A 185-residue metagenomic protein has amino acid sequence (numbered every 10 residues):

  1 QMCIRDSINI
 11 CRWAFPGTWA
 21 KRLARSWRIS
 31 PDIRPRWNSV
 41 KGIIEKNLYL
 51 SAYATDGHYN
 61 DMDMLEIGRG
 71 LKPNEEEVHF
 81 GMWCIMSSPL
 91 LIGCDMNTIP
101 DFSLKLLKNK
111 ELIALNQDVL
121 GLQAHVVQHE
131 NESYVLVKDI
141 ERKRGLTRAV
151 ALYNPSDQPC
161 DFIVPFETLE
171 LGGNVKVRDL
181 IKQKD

Functional and structural regions predicted by a protein language model:
M2-I4: Short, small-residue-biased leader/transition segments that mark boundaries at the very start of proteins
D6-D95: Glycan-recognition surfaces
W13, N97, D118-L120, I140 (+1 more regions): Histidine- and/or cysteine-centered catalytic micro-motif in compact active-site loops
L23, H79-G81, K108, L146 (+1 more regions): Residues that flank catalytic or metal-binding motifs in active/ligand-binding sites
V78-Q128: Catalytic cores of secreted or luminal carbohydrate-active enzymes
W83-M86, L91-G93, H129-L171: Carbohydrate-binding surface patches
E167-K182: Solvent-exposed beta-hairpin/edge-strand motifs
